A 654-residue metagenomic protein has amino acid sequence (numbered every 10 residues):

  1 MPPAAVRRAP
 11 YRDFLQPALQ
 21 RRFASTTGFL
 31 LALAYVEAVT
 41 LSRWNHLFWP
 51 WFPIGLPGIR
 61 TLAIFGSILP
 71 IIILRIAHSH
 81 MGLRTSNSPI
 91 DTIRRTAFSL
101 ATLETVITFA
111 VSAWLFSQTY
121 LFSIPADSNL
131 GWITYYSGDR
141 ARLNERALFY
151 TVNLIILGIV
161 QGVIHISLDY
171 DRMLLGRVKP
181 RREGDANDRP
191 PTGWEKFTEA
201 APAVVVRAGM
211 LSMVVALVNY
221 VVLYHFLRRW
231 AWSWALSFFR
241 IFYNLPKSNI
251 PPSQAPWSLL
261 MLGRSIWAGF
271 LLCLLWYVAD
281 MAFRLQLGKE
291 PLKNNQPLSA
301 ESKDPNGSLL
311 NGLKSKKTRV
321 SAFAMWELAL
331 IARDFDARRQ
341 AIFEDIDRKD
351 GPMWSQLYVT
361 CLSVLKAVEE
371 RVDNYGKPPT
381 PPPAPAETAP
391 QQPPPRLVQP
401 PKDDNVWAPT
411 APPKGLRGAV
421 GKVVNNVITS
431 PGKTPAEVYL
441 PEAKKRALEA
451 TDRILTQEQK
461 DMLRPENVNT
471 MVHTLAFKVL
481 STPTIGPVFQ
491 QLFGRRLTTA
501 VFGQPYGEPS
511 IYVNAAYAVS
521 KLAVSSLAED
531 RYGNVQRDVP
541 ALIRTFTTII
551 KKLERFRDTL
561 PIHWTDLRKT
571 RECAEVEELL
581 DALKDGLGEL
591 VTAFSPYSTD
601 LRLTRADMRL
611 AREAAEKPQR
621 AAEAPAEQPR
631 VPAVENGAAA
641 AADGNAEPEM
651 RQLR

Functional and structural regions predicted by a protein language model:
M1-P180: Membrane-anchoring hydrophobic segments
R84-T92, A141, Y170-D185, K289-L298 (+3 more regions): HEAT/armadillo-like alpha-solenoid scaffolds in large eukaryotic assembly and transport factors
L143, S258, L262, I266 (+3 more regions): Short coil/turn segments at helix-helix junctions and helix-capping linkers within large alpha-helical proteins
L148-I164, V214-V222, Q254-K289: Alpha-helical membrane-embedded segments
F149-V152, I156, A268, L275 (+5 more regions): Residue-level detector of extended alpha-helical repeat arrays and alpha-solenoid scaffolds
V163-V178, F226-W234, V278-P297: Juxtamembrane/interface segments at transmembrane-helix termini
N244-L245, K349-S510, A515, L527-P632 (+2 more regions): Acidic, serine/threonine- and proline-enriched intrinsically disordered linkers and terminal tails in large eukaryotic
I250-S253, L260, R264, L274-E344: Membrane-proximal cytosolic interface modules of multi-pass membrane proteins
